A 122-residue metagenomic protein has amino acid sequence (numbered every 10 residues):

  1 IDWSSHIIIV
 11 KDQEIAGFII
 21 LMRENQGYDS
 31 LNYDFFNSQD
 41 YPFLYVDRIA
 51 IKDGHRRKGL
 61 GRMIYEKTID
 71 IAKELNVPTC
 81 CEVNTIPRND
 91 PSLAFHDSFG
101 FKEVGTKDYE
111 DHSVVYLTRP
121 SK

Functional and structural regions predicted by a protein language model:
I1-W3: Short loop/turn motifs at secondary-structure junctions and domain boundaries
S5-I19: Conserved beta-hairpin
I20-R48: Conserved acyl-donor/pantetheine-binding loop and adjacent beta-alpha core of acyl/acetyltransferases and related
D47-R57, T85-I86: A short, internal acetyl-CoA/4′-phosphopantetheine-binding micro-motif in the GNAT/acyltransferase core
I51, R57-D70, S98: Conserved acetyl-CoA-binding loop-helix of GNAT-fold acetyltransferases
R62, T85-G105: Conserved active-site alpha-helix within GNAT-family acetyltransferase domains
A72-T85: Conserved GNAT acetyl-CoA-binding A-motif
T106-K122: C-terminal "cap" of GNAT-fold acetyltransferases
